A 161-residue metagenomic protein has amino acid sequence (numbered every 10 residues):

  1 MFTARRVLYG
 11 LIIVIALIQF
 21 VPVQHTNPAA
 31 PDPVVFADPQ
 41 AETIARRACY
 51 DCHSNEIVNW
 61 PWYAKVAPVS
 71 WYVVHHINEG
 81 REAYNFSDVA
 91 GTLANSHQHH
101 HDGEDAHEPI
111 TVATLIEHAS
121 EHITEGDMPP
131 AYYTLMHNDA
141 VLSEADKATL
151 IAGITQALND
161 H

Functional and structural regions predicted by a protein language model:
R5-P22: Hydrophobic membrane-insertion alpha-helices, especially the h-region of bacterial N-terminal signal peptides
Q24-A45: Electrostatic cytochrome c docking/interface patches
A30-D32, V89, Y133-M136: Short linear capping/connector segments at secondary-structure termini
A45-I57, M128, L150: The canonical Cys-X-X-Cys-His
P61-P68: Short cysteine/histidine-rich zinc-coordinating motifs and their immediately flanking basic loops
V74-E121, H137-K147: Electron-transfer interface patches adjacent to heme c in soluble/periplasmic c-type cytochromes and di-/multiheme
F86, M128-P129: Bulky hydrophobic/aromatic "packing anchor" residues in well-ordered structure
H122-D127, N138-H161: C-terminal capping alpha-helices of c-type cytochrome domains
